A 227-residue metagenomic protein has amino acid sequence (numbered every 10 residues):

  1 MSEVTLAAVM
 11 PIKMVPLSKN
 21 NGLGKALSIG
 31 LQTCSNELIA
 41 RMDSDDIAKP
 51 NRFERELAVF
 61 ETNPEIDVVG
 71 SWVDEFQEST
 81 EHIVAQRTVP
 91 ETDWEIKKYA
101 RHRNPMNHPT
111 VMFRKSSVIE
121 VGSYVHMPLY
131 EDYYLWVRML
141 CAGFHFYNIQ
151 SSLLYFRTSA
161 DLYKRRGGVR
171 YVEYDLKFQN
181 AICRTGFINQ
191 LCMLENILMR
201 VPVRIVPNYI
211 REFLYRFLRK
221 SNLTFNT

Functional and structural regions predicted by a protein language model:
M1-P16: Acidic donor-binding segment of Leloir-type glycosyltransferases
A7, P128-L129, Y134, C141 (+1 more regions): C-terminal subregions of glycosyltransferases and related glycan-biosynthesis enzymes
P16-C34, R55: Glycine-rich, basic loop-to-helix element that forms the pyrophosphate-binding segment of sugar-nucleotide handling
Q32, P90-V169: Conserved nucleotide-sugar donor-binding catalytic segment
I39: Short aromatic/hydrophobic "clamp" motif used to bind/position activated sugar donors
D43-I47, W72: The conserved acidic donor/metal-binding loop of glycosyltransferases
N51-V84: Conserved donor NDP-sugar-binding/catalytic core segment of glycosyltransferases
Q77-K97: Acidic/His-rich active-site region of diverse nucleotide-sugar glycosyltransferases
